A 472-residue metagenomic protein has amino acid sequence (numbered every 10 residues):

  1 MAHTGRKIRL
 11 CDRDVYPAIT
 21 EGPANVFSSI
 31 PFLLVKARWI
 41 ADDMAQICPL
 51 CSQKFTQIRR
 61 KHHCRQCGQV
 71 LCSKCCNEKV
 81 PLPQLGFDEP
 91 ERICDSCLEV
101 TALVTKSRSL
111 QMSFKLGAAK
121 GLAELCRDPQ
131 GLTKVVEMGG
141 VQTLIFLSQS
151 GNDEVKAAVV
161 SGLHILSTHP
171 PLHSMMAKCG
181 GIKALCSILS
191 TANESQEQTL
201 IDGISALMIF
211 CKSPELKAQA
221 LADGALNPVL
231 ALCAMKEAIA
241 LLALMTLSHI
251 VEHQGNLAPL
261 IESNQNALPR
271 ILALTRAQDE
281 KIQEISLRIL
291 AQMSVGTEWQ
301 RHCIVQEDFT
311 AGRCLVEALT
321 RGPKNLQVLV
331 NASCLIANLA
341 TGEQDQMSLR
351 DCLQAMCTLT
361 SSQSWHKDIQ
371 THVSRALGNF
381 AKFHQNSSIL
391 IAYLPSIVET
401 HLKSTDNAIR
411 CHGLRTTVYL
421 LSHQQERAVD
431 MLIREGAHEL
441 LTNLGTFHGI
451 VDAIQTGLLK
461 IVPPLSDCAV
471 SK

Functional and structural regions predicted by a protein language model:
M1-L34: Extended, low-complexity, charged intrinsically disordered regions
R6-K7, A24-S29, P49-T56, V100 (+16 more regions): Alpha-helical solenoid repeat architecture
N25-V35, I47-P49, C75-K79: Short Cys/His-rich Zn2+-coordinating modules
A41, S73-K106: Cys/His-rich, Zn2+-coordinating zinc-finger modules
C48-C51, C64, C72, C94: Short cysteine-rich clusters marking metal-coordination/redox-active sites
P49, Q53, E99-M112, Q142-Q149 (+9 more regions): HEAT/HEAT-like alpha-solenoid repeats
F55-R60, R65-L85: Cys/His-coordinated zinc-finger cores
H63, Q84-D88, K106-S109, S113 (+17 more regions): Short, hydrophobic/charged alpha-helical patches characteristic of ARM/HEAT alpha-solenoid repeats and analogous
